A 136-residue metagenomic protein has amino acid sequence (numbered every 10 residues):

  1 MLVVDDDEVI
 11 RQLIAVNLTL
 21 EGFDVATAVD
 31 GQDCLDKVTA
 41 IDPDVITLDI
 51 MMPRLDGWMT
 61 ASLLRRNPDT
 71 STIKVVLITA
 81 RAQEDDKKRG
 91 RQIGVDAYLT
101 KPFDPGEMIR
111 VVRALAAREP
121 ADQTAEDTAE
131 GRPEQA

Functional and structural regions predicted by a protein language model:
Q12-L20: Charged docking surfaces used in two-component/phosphorelay signaling
G22-V29, K37: Short hydrophobic/Thr-rich beta-strand motif most characteristic of the beta2 strand and flanking loop of CheY-like
I41-T47: Active-site beta3 strand of CheY-like receiver
M52: Receiver (REC) domain active-site loop signature in two-component systems and cognate sites in sensor histidine kinases
F103-R113: C-terminal output helix
